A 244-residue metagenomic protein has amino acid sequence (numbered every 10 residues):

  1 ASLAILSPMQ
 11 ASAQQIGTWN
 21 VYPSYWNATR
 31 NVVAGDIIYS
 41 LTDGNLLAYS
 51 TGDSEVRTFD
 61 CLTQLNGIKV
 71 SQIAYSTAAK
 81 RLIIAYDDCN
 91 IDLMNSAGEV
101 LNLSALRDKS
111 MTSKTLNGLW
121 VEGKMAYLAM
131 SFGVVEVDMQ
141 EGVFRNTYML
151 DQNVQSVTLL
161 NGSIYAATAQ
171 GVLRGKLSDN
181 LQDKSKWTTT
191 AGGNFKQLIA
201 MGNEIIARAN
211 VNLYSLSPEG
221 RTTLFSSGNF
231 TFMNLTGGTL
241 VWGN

Functional and structural regions predicted by a protein language model:
A1-T18, S163: Bacterial Sec-dependent N-terminal signal peptides
Q15-A34, D60-T77, L103-E122, N146-N161 (+2 more regions): Short coil-to-beta transitions that initiate beta-strands within beta-rich domains
V33, L41, T51, Y75-T77 (+9 more regions): Generic beta-strand structural signal
I37-S40, R81-I84, M125-L128, S163-A166 (+2 more regions): Conserved beta-propeller blade signature
L41-C61: Beta-propeller domains
G44-L47, D88-I91, F132-V135, A169-L173 (+2 more regions): Loop/turn residues immediately N-terminal
T51-S54, N95-E99, D138-G142, K176-N180 (+1 more regions): Short loop/turn segments that connect beta-strands within beta-propeller blades
S76-M139: A generic tandem-repeat structural signature
